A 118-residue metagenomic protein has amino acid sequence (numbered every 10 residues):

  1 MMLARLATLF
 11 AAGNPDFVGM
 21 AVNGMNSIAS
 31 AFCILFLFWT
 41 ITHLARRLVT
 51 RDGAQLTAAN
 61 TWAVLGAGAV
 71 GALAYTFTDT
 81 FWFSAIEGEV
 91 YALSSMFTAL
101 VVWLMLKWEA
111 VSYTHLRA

Functional and structural regions predicted by a protein language model:
M1-L3, D16-F17: Extracytoplasmic catalytic/substrate-binding loops of multi-pass membrane glycan-assembly enzymes
M2-F10: Hydrophobic alpha-helical segments of integral membrane proteins, encompassing both true transmembrane helices
R5, W39-H43, T76, T80 (+2 more regions): Short hydrophobic alpha-helical membrane-anchoring segments
L9, G13-N23, S27-S30, L48-T61 (+1 more regions): Aromatic- and kink-enriched transmembrane "portal" helix at the membrane-lumen/periplasm boundary that abuts
A12-P15, W108, S112: Short, polar/flexible loop-turn hinges at active-site or ligand-entry regions and domain interfaces
F32-F36, M96, L100: Residue-level signal for the membrane-embedded core of alpha-helical transmembrane segments, especially mid-helix
F36-G66, L104-V111: Transmembrane alpha-helical segments of multipass membrane enzymes and assembly factors that act on membrane-embedded
T114-A118: Conserved small/polar residues in nucleotide/adenosyl-binding loops
